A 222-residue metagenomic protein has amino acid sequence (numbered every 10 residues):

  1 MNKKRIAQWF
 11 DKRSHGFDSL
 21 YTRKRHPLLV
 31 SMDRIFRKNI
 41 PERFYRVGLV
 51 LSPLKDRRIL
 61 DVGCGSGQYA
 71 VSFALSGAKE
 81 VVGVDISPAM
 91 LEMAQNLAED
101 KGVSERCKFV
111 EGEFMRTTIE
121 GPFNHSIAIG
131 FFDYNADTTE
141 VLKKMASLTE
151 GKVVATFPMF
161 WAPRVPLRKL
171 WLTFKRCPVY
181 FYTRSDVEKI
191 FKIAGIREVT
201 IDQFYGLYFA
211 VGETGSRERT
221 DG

Functional and structural regions predicted by a protein language model:
M1-L51: Conserved class I S-adenosyl-L-methionine
G63-G65: Class I SAM-dependent methyltransferase "Motif I" SAM/SAH-binding loop
Q68-E111: Class I SAM-dependent methyltransferase SAM/SAH-binding core
H125-A136: A short SAM/SAH-binding and catalytic strip from SAM-dependent methyltransferases
T139-G151: A short glycine-rich, Lys/Arg-flanked "PGG" loop and its adjoining helix->strand segment in the class I
E150-P158: Conserved beta-strand signature within the Rossmann-like core of class I S-adenosyl-L-methionine
F160-P178: Short, glycine-/aromatic-enriched active-site segment of Class I SAM-dependent methyltransferases
P178-A194: Short alpha-helix
